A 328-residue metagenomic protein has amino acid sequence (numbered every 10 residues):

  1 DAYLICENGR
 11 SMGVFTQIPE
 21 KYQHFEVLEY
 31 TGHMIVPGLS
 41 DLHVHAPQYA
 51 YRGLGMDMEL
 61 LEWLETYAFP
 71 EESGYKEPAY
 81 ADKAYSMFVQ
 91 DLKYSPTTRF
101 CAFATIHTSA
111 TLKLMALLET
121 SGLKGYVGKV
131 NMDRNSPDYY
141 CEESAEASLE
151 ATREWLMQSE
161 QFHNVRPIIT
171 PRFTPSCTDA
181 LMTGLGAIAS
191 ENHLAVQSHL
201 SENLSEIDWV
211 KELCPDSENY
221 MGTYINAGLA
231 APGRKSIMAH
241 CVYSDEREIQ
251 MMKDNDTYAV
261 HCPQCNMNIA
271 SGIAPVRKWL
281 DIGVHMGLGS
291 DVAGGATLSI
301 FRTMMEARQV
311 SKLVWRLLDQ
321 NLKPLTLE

Functional and structural regions predicted by a protein language model:
D1-V36: Histidine-rich, glycine-flanked metal-binding segment
L4, G9, G32, H43 (+10 more regions): Divalent metal-coordination and catalytic microenvironments
P37-Y49, A195-L204: Histidine-centered catalytic micro-motifs
R52-L123, A147-Q161: Alpha-helical scaffold segments that flank or form the walls of functional sites
S109-V242, R247: Metal-coordinating catalytic core of metallo-dependent amide/deamination hydrolases
N219, T223-K235, R277-E328: His/Asp/Glu-enriched, well-ordered alpha-helical/loop segment that forms or immediately abuts the divalent-metal
M238, E246, N266-I273, T297-L298: C-terminal active-site-proximal or functional interface alpha/beta core segments in diverse enzymes
S244-T257, C262-M267: Long hydrophobic segments that form regular secondary structure
